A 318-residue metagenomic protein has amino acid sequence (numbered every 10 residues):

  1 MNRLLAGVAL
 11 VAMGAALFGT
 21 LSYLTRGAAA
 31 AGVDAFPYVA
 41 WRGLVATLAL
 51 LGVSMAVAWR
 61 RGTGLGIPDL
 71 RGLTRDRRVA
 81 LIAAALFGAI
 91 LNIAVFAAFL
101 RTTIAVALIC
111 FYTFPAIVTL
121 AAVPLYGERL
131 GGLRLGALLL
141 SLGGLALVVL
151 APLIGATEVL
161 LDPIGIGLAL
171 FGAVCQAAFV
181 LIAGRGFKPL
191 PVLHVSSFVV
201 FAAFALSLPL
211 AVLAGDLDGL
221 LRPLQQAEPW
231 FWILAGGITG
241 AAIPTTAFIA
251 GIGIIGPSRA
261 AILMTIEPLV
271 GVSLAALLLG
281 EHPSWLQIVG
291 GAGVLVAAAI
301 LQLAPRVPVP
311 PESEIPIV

Functional and structural regions predicted by a protein language model:
M1-W41, L48, V53, L86 (+4 more regions): Glycine-/small-residue-enriched transmembrane alpha-helix faces in small-molecule transporters and effluxers
R3-G7, G32-A40, L73-R77, L150-C175 (+2 more regions): Juxtamembrane helix-entry segments on the extracytoplasmic side of multipass membrane proteins
A15, A107-T113, I182-A205, A241-L277: Helix-helix packing/entry segments at the starts of transmembrane helices
L17-S22, A58-V106, F111, L147 (+1 more regions): Specific transmembrane alpha-helical segments of multi-pass solute transporters/efflux pumps, especially DMT/EamA
A28, Y38, R42, A98 (+7 more regions): Hydrophobic/aromatic residues within transmembrane alpha-helices of multi-pass small-molecule transporters
A31-I90, P115-I117, A121, V174-I182 (+4 more regions): Transmembrane alpha-helices of multi-pass small-molecule transport proteins
P37-L48, V95-R129, G172, P257-A276: Specific alpha-helical transmembrane segments that line the substrate/conduction pathway and gating interfaces
L50, L130-P152, T265, L274 (+1 more regions): Hydrophobic transmembrane alpha-helices of multi-pass small-molecule transport proteins
